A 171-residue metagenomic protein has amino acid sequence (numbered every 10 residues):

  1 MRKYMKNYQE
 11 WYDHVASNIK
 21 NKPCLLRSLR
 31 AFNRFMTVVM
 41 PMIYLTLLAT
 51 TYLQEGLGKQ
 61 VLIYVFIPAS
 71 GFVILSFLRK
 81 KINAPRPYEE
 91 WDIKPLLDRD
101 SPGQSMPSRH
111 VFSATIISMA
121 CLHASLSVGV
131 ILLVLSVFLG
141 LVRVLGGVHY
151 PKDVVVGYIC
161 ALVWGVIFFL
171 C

Functional and structural regions predicted by a protein language model:
M1-I43, K59, L75-G103: N-terminal transmembrane-helix/juxtamembrane module of multi-pass inner/ER membrane proteins
N33-M36, P68, V128, L132-L135: Hydrophobic alpha-helical transmembrane segments of polytopic
I43, K59-I67, V128-I131, K152-V156: Alpha-helical transmembrane segments of integral membrane proteins
L45-I74: Interfacial segments of alpha-helical transmembrane regions
T46-T50, L75, R79-N83, L122 (+1 more regions): Membrane-water interface at transmembrane helix exits
Y52-G56, K80-Y88, G147-K152: Transmembrane helix-loop junctions in multipass membrane proteins, especially transporters and channels
I67-R79, S136-R143: Alpha-helical transmembrane segments of multi-pass membrane proteins
D92-C171: Membrane-embedded catalytic cores of phosphoryl/pyrophosphoryl-handling enzymes
